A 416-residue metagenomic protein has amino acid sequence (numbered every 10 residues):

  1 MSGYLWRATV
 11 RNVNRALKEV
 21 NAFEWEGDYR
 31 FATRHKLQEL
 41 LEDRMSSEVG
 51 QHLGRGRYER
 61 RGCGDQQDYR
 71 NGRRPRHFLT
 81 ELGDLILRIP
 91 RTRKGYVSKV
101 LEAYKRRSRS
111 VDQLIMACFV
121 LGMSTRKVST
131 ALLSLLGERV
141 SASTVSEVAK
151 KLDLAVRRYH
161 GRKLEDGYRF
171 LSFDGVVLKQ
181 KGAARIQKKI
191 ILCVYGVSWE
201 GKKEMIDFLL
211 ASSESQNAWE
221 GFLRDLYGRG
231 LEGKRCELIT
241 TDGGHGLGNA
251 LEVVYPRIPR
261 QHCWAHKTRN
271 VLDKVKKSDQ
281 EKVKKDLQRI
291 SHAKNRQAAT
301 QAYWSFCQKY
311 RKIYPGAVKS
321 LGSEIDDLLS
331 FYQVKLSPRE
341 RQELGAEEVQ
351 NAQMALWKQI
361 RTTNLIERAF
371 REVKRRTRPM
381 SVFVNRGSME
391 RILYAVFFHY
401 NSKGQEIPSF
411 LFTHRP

Functional and structural regions predicted by a protein language model:
M1-E102: Short, conserved DNA-binding cores of transcription-related domains
M1-N12, K18-E19, S47-G50, R55 (+1 more regions): Acidic/histidine-rich catalytic cores and adjacent linkers of DNA breakage/strand-transfer/modification proteins
Q66, R73, R88-R93, K99-K105 (+8 more regions): RNase H-like nuclease fold core
S110-G122: Short, amphipathic alpha-helical "recognition" segments used to contact nucleic acids or chromatin
R126-G137: DNA-recognition alpha helix
G167, S278-K294, A298: A polyampholytic, Gly/Pro-enriched intrinsically disordered region
C236-H245, A250-D286: Conserved beta-strand -> loop -> alpha-helix junction used to position metal-binding or nucleic-acid-contacting
